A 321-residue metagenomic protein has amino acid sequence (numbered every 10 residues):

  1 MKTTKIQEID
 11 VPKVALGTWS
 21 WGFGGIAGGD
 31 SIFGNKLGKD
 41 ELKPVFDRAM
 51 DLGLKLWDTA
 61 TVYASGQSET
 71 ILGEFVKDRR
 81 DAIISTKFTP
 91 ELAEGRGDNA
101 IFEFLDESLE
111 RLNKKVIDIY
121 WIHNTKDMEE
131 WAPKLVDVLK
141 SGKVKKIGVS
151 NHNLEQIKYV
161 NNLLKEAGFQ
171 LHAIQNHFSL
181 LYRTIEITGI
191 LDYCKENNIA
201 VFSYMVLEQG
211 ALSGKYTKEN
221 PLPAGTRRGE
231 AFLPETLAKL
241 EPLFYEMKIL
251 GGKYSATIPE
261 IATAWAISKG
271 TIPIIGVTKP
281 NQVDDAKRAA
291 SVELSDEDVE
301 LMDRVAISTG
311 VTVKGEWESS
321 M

Functional and structural regions predicted by a protein language model:
M1-A82: N-terminal binding-site loop/beta-alpha segment at the start of enzyme catalytic domains that lines or forms
D10, G73-I83, D106-N113, V136-L139 (+1 more regions): Acidic (Asp/Glu)-rich catalytic clusters
I26-D40, F88-N99, N124: Active-site mouth loops of central-metabolism enzymes
N35-A49, R96-L112, A132, I157-N161: Short, acidic/polar
A60-E69, E91-R96, H123-E130, L154-E155 (+1 more regions): Acidic-and-aromatic substrate-binding clefts and catalytic sites of carbohydrate-active enzymes
R79-A93, Y120-H123, Q175-F178: A short, structured active-site edge motif that brings together acidic residues
L109-E130: Active-site groove signature of glycoside hydrolases
T125-M321: Beta/alpha (TIM)-barrel catalytic core signal, keyed to glycine-rich beta->alpha loops juxtaposed to Asp/Glu that bind
